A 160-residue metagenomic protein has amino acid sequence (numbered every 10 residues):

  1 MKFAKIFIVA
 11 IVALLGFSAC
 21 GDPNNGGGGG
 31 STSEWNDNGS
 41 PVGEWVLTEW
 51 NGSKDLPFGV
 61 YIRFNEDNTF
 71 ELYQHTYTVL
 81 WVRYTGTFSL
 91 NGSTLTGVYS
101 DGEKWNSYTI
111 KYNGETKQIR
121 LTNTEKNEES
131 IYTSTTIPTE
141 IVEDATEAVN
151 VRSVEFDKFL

Functional and structural regions predicted by a protein language model:
M1-K5: Positively charged n-region of N-terminal signal peptides that target proteins for export
I6-V9, T124: General helical structural elements
A10-L14: Alpha-helical transmembrane segments
L15-A19: C-terminal motif of bacterial Sec signal peptides marking the signal peptidase cleavage site
G21-R83, T94-L160: Lipid interaction determinants
